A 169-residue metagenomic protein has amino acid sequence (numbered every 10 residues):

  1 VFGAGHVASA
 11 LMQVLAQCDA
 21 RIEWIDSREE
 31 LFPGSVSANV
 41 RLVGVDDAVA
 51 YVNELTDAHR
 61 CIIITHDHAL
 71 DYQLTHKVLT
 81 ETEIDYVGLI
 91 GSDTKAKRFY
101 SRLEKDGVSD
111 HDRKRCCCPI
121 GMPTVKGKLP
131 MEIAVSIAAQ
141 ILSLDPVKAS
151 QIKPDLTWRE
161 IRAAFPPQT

Functional and structural regions predicted by a protein language model:
V1-D57, I64, L70-L74: Hydrophobic, well-ordered beta-alpha structural blocks that scaffold small-molecule cofactor pockets
Q13, Q17, H76, T80 (+3 more regions): Short, well-ordered alpha-helices that flank and scaffold nucleotide-derived cofactor binding pockets
I22, C61, V87, R113-C116: Hydrophobic/aromatic residues located in beta-strands of well-ordered beta-sheets within soluble catalytic
I25, T65, K77-L103: ADP-ribose/adenylate-binding Rossmann-like module
N53-E54, L79, V108: Structural motif
D57-H59, I84: Local beta-strand N-terminus motif with an aromatic residue
I90-T169: Adenosine-phosphate binding glycine-rich loop
